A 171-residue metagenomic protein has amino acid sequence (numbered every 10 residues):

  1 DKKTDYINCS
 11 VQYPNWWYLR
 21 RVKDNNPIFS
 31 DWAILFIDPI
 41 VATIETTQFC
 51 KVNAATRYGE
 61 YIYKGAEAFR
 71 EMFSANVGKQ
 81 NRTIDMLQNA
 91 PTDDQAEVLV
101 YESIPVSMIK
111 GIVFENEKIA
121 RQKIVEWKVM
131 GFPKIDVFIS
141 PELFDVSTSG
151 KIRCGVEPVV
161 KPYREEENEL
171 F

Functional and structural regions predicted by a protein language model:
D1-N8, P14-F171: Active-site-proximal loop/hinge segments that shape catalytic or ion-binding/gating pockets
